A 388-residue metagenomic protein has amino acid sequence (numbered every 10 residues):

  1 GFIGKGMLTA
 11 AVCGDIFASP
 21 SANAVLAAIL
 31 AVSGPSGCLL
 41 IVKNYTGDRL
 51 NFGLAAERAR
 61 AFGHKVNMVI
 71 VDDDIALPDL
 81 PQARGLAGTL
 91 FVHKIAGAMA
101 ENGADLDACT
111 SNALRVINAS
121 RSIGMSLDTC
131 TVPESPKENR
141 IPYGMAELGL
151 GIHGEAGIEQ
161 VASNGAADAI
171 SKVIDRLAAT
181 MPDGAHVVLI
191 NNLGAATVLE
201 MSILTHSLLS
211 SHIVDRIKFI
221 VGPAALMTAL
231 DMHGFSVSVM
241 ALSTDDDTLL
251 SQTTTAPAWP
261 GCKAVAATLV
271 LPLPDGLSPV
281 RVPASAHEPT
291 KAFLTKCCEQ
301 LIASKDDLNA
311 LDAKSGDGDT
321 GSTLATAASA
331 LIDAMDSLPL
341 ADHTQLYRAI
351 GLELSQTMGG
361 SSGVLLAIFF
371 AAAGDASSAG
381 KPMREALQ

Functional and structural regions predicted by a protein language model:
G1-Q388: N-terminal loops that bind phosphate or other acidic moieties and the adjacent beta-alpha structural core
